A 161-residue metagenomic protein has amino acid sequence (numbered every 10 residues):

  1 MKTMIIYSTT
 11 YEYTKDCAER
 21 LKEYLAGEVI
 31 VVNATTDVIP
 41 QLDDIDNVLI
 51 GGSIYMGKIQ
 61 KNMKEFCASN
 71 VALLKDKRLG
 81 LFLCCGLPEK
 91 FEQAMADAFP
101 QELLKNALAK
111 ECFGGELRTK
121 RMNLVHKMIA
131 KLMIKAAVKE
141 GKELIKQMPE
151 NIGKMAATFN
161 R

Functional and structural regions predicted by a protein language model:
M1-K75, A157: N-terminal beta1-alpha1-beta2 submodule of the flavodoxin-like/Rossmannoid cofactor-binding fold
Y24-E28, M56-R161: FMN-binding flavodoxin-like domain, especially the glycine-rich phosphate-binding loop
